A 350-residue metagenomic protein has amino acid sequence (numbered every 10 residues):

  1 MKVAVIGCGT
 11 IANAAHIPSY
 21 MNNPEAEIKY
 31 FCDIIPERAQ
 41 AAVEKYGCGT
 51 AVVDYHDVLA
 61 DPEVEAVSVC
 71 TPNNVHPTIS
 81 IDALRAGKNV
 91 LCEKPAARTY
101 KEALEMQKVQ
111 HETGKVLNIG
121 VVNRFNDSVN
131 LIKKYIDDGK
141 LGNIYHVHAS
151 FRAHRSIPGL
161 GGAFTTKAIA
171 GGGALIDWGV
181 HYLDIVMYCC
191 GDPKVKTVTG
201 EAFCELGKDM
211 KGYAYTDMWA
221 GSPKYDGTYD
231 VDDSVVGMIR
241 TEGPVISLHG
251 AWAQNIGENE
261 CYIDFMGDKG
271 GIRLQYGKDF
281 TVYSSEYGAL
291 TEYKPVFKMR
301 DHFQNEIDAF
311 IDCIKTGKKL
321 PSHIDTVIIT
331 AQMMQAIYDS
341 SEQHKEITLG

Functional and structural regions predicted by a protein language model:
M1-Y46: N-terminal Rossmann-like dinucleotide-binding module
I11, L274, V296-D308: Active-site loop of classical SDR/Rossmann-like NAD(P)-dependent oxidoreductases, centered on the catalytic Tyr-X3-Lys
I11, N123-T228, H344: Predominantly a Rossmann-like dinucleotide-binding segment in NAD(P)-dependent oxidoreductases
A12, C92, L117-I119, L248 (+1 more regions): Hydrophobic residues in well-ordered beta-strands that form the structural core
A26, A66-S68, L104, E112-K115 (+1 more regions): C-terminal helix-rich "cap/oligomerization" subdomain common to oxidoreductases
C48-Y55: Conserved SAM-binding strand-loop segment of SAM-dependent methyltransferases
A66, P72-N73, P77-R124, G139: Beta-strand-loop-alpha-helix segment that lines the small-molecule cofactor/substrate pocket of alpha/beta enzymes
D184-D279, I307-K318: Contiguous beta-strand/loop segments that form the cofactor/metal-binding neighborhood of enzyme cores
